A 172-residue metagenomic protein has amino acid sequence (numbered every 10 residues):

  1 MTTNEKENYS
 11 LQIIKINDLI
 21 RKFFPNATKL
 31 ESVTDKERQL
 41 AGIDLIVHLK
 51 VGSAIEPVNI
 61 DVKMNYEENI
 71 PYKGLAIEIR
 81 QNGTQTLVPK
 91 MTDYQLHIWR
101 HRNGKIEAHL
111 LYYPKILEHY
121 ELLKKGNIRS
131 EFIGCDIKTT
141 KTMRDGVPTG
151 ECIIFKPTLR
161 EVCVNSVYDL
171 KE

Functional and structural regions predicted by a protein language model:
M1-Q39, Y66, P71: Acidic-basic catalytic patches of nuclease active cores, encompassing PD-(D/E)XK and other metal-cofactor nuclease
T34-L40, L45-K50: Charged, well-structured alpha/beta interaction segments
L45-E68: Conserved catalytic cores of phosphodiester-cleaving nucleases, focusing on short active-site segments
A54, N103-E172: Non-catalytic C-terminal interaction segments of nucleic acid-processing enzymes
V62-Q81: Short beta-strand-loop-alpha-helix junction that forms the active-site gateway of nucleic-acid-processing nucleases
G83-M91: Surface-exposed interaction regions that form or flank ligand-binding interfaces
L96-I98: Flexible, charged interface-and-hinge segments in very large macromolecular machines that mediate substrate binding
